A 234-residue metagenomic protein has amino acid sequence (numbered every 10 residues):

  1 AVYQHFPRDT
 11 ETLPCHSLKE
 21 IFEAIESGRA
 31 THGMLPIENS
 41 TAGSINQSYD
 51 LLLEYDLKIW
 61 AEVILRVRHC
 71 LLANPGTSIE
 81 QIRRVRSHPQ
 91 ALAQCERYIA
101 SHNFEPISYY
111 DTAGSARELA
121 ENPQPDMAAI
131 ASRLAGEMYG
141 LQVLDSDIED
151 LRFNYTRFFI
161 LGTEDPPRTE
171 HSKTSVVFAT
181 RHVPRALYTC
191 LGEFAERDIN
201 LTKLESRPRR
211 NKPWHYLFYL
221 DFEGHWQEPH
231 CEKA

Functional and structural regions predicted by a protein language model:
A1-A234: Domain-level signature for soluble enzymes in the chorismate/prephenate branch of the shikimate pathway
